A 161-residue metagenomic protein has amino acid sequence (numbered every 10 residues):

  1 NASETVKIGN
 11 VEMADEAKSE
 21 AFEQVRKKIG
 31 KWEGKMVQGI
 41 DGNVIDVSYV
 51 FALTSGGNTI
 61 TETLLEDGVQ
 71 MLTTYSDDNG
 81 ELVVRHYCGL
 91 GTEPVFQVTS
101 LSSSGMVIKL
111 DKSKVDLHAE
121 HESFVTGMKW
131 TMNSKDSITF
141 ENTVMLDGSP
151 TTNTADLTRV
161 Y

Functional and structural regions predicted by a protein language model:
N1-S19: Sec-dependent signal peptide cleavage junction
E4-V6, S100, K135-Y161: Edge beta-strand at a domain terminus
D15-K18, G34-E120: Central antiparallel beta-sheet cores of small beta-barrel/beta-sandwich binding domains
E16-K31: N-terminal helix-cap/turn-to-beta initiation motif at the start of protein domains
R26, D41-N43, E120-E122, S149-T151: A generic structural micro-feature
I29-M36, F140: A short, Trp-centered hydrophobic/proline-enriched beta-strand micro-motif
S123-G127: Asp-box/WD-like beta-propeller blade repeats and closely related beta-sheet repeat scaffolds
M128-M132: Exposed beta-sheet edge/beta-hairpin loop segments within beta-rich domains
